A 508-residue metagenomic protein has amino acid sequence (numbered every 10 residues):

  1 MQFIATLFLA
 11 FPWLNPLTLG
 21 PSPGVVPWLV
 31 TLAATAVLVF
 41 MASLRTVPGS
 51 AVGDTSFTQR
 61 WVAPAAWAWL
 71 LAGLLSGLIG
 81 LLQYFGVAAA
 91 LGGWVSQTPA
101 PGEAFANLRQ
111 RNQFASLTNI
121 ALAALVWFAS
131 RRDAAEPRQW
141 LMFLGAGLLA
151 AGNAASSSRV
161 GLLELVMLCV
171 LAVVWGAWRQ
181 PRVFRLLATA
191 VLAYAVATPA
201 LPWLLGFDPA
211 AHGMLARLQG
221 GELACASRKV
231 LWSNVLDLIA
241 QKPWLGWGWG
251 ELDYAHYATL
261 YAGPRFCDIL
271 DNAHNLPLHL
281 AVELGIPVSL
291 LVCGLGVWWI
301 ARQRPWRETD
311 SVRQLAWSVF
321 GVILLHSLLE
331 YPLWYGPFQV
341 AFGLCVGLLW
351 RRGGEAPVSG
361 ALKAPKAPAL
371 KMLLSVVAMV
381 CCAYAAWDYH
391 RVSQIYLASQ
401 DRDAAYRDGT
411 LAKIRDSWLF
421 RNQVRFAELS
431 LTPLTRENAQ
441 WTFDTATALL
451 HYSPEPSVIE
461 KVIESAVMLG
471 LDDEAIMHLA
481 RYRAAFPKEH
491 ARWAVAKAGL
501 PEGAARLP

Functional and structural regions predicted by a protein language model:
Q2-T18, V25-S43, A63-P101, A106-R179 (+5 more regions): Alpha-helical transmembrane segments of multi-pass inner-membrane proteins
A5-L9, W69, D271, N275 (+1 more regions): Loop-to-helix entry and N-terminal half of a specific, functionally important transmembrane alpha helix in multi-pass
G20, P99-F114, G220-K229, L270-E283: Short aromatic-rich membrane-water interface segments that cap or initiate transmembrane helices in multi-pass membrane
F57-A66, E136-L141, W178-L192, P357-A378: Membrane-interfacial entry segments at the cytosolic side of transmembrane helices
Q110, K229-L270, P277, L284-V288: TM-adjacent membrane-interface loops and short helices in multi-pass inner/ER membrane proteins
A124, L165-C169, E308-A367: Transmembrane alpha-helices of multi-pass inner-membrane enzymes
G176-A224, L231, L236-L238, M379-R391: A membrane-periplasm/extracellular boundary helix in multi-pass inner-membrane enzymes that assemble envelope glycans
C382-S457, V462, E474: Membrane-interface segments at or immediately adjacent to transmembrane helices that form the boundary between
